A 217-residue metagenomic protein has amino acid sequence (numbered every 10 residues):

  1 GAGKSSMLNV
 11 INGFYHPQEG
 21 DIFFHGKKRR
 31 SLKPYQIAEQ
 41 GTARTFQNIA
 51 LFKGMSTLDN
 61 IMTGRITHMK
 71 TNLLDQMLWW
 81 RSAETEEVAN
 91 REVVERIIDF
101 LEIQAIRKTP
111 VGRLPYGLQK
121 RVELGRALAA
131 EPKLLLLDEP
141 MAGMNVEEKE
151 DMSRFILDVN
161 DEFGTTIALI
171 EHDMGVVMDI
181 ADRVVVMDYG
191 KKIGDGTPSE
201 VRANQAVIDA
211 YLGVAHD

Functional and structural regions predicted by a protein language model:
G1-D217: Glycine-rich phosphate-binding loops of nucleotide-dependent enzymes
